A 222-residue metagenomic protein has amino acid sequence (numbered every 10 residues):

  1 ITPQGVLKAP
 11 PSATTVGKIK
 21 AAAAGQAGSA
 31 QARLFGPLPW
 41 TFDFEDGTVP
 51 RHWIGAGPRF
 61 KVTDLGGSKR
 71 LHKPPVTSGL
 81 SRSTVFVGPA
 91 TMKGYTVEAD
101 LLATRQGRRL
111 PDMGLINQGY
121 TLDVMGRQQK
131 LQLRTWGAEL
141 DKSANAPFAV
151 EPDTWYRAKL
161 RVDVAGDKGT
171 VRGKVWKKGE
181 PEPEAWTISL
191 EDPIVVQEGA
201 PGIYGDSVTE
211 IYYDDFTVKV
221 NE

Functional and structural regions predicted by a protein language model:
I1-K18: Extracellular/luminal low-complexity segments enriched in Ser/Thr/Pro
Q31-G57: Extracellular carbohydrate-recognition regions
F44, V97-A99, D153-A165, V171-V175: Short tryptophan-centered beta-strand motifs in secreted/extracellular beta-sheet-rich domains of glycan-recognition
G66-G67, K73-D141, N221: Secretory/extracellular carbohydrate-interaction modules and structurally similar beta-sandwich "look-alikes"
S83-P89, S143-V150, L190-D192, G202-I203: Beta-strand-rich interaction surfaces with strong enrichment in secreted/lumenal proteins
W136-K159: Short, aromatic/His-centered strand-loop micro-motif at the edge of beta-sheets
E182-Y212: Flexible glycan-contacting loops in extracellular carbohydrate-active proteins
T209-E222: Extracellular, beta-strand-rich glycan-interacting domains
